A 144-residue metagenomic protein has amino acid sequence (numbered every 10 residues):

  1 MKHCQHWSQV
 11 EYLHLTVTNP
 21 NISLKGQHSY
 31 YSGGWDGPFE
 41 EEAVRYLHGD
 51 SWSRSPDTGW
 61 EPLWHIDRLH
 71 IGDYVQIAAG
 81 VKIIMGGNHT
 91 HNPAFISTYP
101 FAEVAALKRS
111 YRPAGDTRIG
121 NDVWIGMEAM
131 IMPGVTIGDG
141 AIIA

Functional and structural regions predicted by a protein language model:
M1-T16: Membrane-proximal basic amphipathic "stem/tether" segments
Y12-L13, V17-N19, S23-T90, A102-A144: Structural signal for interior beta-strand "rungs" in well-ordered beta-sheet cores of soluble enzyme domains
P93: A short alpha->loop->secondary-structure connector
